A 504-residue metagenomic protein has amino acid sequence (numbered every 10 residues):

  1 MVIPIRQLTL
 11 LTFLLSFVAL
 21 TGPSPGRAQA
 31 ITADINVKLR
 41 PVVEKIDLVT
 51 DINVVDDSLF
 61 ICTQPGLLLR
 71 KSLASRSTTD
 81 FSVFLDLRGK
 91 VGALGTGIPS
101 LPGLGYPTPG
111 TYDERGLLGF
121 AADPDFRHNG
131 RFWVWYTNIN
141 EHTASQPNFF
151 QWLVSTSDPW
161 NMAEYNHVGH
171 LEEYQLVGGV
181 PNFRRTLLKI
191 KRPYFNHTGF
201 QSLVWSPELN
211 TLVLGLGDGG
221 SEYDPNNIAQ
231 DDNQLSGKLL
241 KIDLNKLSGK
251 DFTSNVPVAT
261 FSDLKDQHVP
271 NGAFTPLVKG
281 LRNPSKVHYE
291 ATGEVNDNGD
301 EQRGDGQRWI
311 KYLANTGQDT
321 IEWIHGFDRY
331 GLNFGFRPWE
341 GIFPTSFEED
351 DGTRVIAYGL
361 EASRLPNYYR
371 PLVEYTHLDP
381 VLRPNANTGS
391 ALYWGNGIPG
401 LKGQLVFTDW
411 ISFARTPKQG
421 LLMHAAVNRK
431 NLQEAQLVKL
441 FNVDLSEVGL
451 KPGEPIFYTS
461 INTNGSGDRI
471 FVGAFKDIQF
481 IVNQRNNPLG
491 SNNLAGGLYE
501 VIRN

Functional and structural regions predicted by a protein language model:
T9-T21: Bacterial N-terminal signal peptides
G22-A28: Sec/Tat signal peptide C-region and signal peptidase I cleavage site
Q29-D47, P181-R185, P270-G272: A short helix->beta-strand "capping" segment at the edge of beta-propeller domains
T32, G92-L117, R127, E141 (+5 more regions): Beta-propeller domain segments
P41-G66, P384-L392: Beta-strand-rich domains and repeat architectures in extracellular enzymes and scaffolds, especially beta-propellers
I52, F120, L203, P284-V287 (+2 more regions): Hydrophobic core register within WD40 beta-propeller blades
F60-G89: Beta-propeller domains
S145-V204: Asp-box/WD-like beta-propeller blade repeats and closely related beta-sheet repeat scaffolds
